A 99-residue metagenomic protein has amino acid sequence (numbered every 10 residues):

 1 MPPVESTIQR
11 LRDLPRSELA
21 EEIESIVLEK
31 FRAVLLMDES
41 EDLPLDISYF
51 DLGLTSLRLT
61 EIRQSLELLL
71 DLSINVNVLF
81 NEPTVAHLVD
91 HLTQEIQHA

Functional and structural regions predicted by a protein language model:
M1-A99: Flexible, low-complexity inter-domain linkers and amphipathic docking helices that mediate domain-domain
